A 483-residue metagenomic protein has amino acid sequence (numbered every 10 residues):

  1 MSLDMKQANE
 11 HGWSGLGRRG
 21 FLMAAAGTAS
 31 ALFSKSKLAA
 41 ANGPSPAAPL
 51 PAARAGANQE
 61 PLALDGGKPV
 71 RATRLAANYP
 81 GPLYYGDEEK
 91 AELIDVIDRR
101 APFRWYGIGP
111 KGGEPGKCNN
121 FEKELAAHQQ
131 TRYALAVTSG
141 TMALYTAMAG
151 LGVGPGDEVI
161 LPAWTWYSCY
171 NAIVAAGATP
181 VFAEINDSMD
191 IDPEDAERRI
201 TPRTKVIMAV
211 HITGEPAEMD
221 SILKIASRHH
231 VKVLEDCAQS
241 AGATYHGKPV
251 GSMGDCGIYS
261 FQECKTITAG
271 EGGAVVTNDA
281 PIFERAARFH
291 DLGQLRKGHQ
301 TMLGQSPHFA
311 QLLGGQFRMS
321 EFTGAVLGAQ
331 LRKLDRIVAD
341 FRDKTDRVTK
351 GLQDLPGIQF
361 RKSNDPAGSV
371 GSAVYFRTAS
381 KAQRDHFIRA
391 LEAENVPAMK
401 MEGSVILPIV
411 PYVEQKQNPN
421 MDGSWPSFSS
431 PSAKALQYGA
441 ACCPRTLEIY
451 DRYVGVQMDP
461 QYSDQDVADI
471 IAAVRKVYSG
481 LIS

Functional and structural regions predicted by a protein language model:
Q7-A29: N-terminal secretory signal peptides and thylakoid transit peptides that target proteins across membranes
K35-D98, A127: C-terminal segment of N-terminal export signals and the immediately downstream linker at the start of the mature
N78-L83, D95-N119: A glycine-/small-polar-enriched, mobile loop at the entrance of the PLP active site in fold-type I
R104-G107, G116-E158, A172, F182 (+1 more regions): Phosphate-binding glycine-rich loop
A149-C237, T244: PLP-dependent aminotransferase-like
S240-H246, V250-A373: Active-site region of PLP-dependent enzymes
L295-Q305, R347-L352, I388-Y453: Conserved PLP cofactor-binding pocket of PLP-dependent enzymes
